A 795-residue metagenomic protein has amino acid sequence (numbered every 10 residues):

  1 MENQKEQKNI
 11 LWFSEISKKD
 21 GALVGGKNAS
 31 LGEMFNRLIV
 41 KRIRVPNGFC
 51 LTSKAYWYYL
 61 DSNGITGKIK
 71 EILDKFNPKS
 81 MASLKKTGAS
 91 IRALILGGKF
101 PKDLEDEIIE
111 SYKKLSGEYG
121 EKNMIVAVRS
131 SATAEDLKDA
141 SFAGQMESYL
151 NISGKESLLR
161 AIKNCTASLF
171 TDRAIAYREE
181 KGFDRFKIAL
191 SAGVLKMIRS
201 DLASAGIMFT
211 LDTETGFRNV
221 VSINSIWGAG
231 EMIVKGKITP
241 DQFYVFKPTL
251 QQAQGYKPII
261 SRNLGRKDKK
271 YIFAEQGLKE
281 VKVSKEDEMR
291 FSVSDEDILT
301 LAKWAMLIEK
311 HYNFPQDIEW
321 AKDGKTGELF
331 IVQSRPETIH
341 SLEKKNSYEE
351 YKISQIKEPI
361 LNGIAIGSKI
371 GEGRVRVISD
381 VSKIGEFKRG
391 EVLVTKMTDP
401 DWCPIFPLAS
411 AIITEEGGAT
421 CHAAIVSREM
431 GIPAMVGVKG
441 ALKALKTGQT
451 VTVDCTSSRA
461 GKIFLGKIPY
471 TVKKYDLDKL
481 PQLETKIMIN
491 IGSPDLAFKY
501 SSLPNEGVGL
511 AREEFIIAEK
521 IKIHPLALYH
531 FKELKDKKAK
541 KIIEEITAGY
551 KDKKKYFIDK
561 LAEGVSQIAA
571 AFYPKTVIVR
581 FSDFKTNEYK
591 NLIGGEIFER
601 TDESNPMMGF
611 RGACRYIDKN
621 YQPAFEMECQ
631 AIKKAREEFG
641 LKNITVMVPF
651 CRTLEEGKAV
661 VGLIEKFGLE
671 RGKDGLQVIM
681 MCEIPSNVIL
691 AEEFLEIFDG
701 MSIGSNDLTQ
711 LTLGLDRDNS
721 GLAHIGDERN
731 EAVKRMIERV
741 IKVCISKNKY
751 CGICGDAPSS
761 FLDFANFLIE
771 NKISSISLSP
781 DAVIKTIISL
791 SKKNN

Functional and structural regions predicted by a protein language model:
M1-G193, E288-E296, E309, N313 (+9 more regions): N-terminal beta-alpha lobe that positions the nucleotide/phosphoryl donor in ATP/NTP-coupled carboxylate activation
M34-L38, D212-T215, L408, A424-I432 (+4 more regions): Alpha-helix C-terminal capping segments
T66, M232, K325, I339-S341 (+4 more regions): Acidic, glycine-rich flexible loop/linker segments
N123, A127, A132-F142, M146-Y149 (+5 more regions): Conserved alpha/beta-domain cores
F142-A176, S200-E275, V332-I364, L408-E415 (+7 more regions): Extended active-site and interfacial segments that coordinate phosphate-rich ligands in large catalytic machineries
G144, N313-T338: Conserved metal-phosphate-binding beta-hairpin within the catalytic cores of diverse ATP-dependent phosphoryl-transfer
N151-A189, V281-K282, E288-K303, L307 (+2 more regions): Amphipathic alpha-helical
V220-D317, K322-D323, I364-S368, G390 (+5 more regions): Conserved catalytic alpha/beta cores of large enzymes that bind or transform nucleotide phosphates and polynucleotides
